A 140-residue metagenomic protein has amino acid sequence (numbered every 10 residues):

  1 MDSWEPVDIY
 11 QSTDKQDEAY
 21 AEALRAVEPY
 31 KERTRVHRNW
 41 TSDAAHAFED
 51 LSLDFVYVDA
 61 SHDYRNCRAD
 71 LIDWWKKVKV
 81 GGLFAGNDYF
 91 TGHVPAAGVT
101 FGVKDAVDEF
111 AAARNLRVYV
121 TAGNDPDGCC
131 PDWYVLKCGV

Functional and structural regions predicted by a protein language model:
M1-V140: S-adenosylmethionine/decaboxylated-SAM
